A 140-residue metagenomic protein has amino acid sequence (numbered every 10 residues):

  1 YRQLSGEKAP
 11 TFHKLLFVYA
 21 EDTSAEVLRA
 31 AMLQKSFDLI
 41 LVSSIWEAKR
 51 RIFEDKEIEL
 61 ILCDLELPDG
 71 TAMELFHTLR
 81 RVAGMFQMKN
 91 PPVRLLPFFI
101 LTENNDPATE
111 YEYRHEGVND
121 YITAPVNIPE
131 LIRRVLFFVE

Functional and structural regions predicted by a protein language model:
Y1-A31, K35, W46, H77 (+2 more regions): Non-catalytic signal-transmission and effector/linker regions of two-component phosphorelay proteins
L41, L67-G70: Residue-level signal for the "D+5" position in two-component response regulator receiver
L41-L60: Acidic, metal-coordinating helix/loop segments flanking the phosphotransfer/catalytic sites of two-component signaling
E47, P68, N104-A108: Negatively charged, flexible loop motifs adjacent to catalytic sites in prokaryotic signal transduction proteins
C63-E66, T102: Active-site residues of response regulator receiver
M73-E74, R94, T102-D120: Alpha4 helix (beta4-alpha4-beta5 surface) of REC/receiver domains from two-component response regulators
T123-P125: A Lys-centered signature of the CheY-like receiver
